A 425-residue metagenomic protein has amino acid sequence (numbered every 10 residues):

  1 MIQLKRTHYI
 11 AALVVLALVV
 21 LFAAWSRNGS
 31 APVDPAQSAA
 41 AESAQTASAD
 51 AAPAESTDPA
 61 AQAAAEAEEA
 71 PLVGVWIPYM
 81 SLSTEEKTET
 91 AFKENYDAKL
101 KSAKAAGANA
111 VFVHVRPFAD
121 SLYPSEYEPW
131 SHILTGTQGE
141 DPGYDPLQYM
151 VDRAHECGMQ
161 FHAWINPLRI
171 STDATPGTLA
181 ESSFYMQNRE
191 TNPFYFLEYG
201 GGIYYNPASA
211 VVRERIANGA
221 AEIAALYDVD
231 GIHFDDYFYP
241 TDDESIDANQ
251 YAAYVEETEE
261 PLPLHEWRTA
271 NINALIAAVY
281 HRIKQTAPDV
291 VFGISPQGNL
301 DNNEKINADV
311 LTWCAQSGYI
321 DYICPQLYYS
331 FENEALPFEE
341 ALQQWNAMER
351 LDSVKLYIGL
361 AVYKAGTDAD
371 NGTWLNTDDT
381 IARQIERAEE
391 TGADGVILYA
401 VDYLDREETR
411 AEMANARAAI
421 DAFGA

Functional and structural regions predicted by a protein language model:
S30-A70: N-terminal, intrinsically disordered, polar/charged segments of Gram-positive cell-envelope systems that serve as
E69-K93, H162-A163, L168-E222, L226: Active-site-adjacent "subsite" loops/lids of carbohydrate-active enzymes
P78-T90, E128-G143, Y199-E214, P261-N271 (+2 more regions): The substrate-binding groove and active-site-proximal loops of carbohydrate-active enzymes, especially glycoside
K87-A103, V212-I223, N302-S317, F338 (+1 more regions): Short, acidic/polar
E94-S121, L226-D230, G318-Y322, A388-G395: Catalytic domains of carbohydrate-active enzymes, especially glycoside hydrolases
A108-P142: Aromatic-lined carbohydrate-binding/catalytic grooves of carbohydrate-active enzymes
N188-Q316, Y328-Y329: Polysaccharide-binding and catalytic clefts of secreted carbohydrate-active enzymes
S317-P337, W345, L351-A425: Substrate-binding cleft of secreted/luminal carbohydrate-active enzymes
